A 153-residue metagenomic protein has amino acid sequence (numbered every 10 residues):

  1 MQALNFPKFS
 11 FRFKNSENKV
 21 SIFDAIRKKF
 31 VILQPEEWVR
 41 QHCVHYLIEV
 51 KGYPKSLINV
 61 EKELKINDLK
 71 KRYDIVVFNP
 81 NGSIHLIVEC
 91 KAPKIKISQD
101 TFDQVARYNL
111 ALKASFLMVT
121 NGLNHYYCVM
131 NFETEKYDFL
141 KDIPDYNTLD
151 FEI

Functional and structural regions predicted by a protein language model:
M1-F116, L123-I153: A short, conserved, highly charged catalytic patch centered on acidic carboxylates
